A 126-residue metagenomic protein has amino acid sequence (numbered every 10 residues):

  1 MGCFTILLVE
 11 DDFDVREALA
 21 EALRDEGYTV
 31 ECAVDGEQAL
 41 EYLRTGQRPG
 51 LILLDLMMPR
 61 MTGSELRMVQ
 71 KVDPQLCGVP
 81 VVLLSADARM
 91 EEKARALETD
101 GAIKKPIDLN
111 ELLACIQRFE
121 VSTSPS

Functional and structural regions predicted by a protein language model:
C3, Q47-G50, Q75-P80: His-Asp phosphorelay/catalytic-motif detector in bacterial-type signaling
E10, S85: Conserved acidic carboxylate
F13-E31: Two-component/phosphorelay signaling modules centered on CheY-like receiver
C32-L51: Acidic, metal-coordinating helix/loop segments flanking the phosphotransfer/catalytic sites of two-component signaling
D55: Active-site residues of response regulator receiver
M58: Receiver (REC) domain active-site loop signature in two-component systems and cognate sites in sensor histidine kinases
I107-R118: C-terminal output helix
